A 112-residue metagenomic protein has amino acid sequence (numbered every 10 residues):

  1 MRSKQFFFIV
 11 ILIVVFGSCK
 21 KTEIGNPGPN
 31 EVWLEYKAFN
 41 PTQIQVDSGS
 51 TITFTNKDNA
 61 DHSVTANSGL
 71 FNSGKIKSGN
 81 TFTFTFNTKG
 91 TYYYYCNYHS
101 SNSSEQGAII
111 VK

Functional and structural regions predicted by a protein language model:
R2, F6, I13-Y36: Bacterial Sec-dependent N-terminal signal peptides
I24-T53, V111: N-terminal, post-signal-peptide metal-ligating segments of extracellular/periplasmic oxidoreductases, dominated by
N30, H62-S63, G107-A108: Extracytoplasmic/periplasmic beta-strand context in beta-sandwich domains, especially the cupredoxin/COX2 CuA-binding
Y36, T55-D58, Y98-S100: Non-cytosolic beta-sheet module surface loops
T42-D58, T81-T88: Beta-strand cores of secreted/periplasmic/IMS beta-sandwich domains, seen most often in copper-related folds
A60-G69: Short, Lys/Arg- and Gly-enriched loop/turn segments at beta-strand edges
K77-K112: Extracellular/periplasmic metallocenter environments
